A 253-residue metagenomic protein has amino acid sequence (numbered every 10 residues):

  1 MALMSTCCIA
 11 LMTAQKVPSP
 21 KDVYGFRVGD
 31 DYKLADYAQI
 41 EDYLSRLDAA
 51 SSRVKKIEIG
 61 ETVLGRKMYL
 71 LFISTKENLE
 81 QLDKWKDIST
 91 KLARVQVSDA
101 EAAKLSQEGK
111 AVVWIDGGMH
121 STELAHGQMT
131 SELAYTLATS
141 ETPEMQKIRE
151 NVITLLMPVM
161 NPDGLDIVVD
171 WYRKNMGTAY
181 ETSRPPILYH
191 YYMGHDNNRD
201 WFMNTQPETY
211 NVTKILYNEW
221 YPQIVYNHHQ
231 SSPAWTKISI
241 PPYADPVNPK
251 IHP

Functional and structural regions predicted by a protein language model:
M1-A10: Bacterial N-terminal signal peptides
A10-K16: Boundary at the C-terminal end of the N-terminal hydrophobic targeting segment
V17, G60, Y69-T75, Q81-K91 (+6 more regions): Surface-exposed loop and adjacent secondary-structure segments within mature catalytic domains
V17-Y32, W114-G117, D196: Acidic/histidine-rich, surface-exposed loop or edge segments in extracytoplasmic proteins
Y37-E77, D83: A non-catalytic alpha/beta surface segment that caps or lines the substrate-entry region of metallo-dependent hydrolase
S45, A49-S52, Y135-T142, F202 (+1 more regions): Sec-exported extracytoplasmic/periplasmic mature domains
V113-I115, I224-Y226: Residue-level marker for buried hydrophobic side chains located in beta-strands that build the well-ordered beta-sheet
H120: Conserved phosphate/anionic-ligand binding catalytic regions in large, soluble enzymes, centered on
